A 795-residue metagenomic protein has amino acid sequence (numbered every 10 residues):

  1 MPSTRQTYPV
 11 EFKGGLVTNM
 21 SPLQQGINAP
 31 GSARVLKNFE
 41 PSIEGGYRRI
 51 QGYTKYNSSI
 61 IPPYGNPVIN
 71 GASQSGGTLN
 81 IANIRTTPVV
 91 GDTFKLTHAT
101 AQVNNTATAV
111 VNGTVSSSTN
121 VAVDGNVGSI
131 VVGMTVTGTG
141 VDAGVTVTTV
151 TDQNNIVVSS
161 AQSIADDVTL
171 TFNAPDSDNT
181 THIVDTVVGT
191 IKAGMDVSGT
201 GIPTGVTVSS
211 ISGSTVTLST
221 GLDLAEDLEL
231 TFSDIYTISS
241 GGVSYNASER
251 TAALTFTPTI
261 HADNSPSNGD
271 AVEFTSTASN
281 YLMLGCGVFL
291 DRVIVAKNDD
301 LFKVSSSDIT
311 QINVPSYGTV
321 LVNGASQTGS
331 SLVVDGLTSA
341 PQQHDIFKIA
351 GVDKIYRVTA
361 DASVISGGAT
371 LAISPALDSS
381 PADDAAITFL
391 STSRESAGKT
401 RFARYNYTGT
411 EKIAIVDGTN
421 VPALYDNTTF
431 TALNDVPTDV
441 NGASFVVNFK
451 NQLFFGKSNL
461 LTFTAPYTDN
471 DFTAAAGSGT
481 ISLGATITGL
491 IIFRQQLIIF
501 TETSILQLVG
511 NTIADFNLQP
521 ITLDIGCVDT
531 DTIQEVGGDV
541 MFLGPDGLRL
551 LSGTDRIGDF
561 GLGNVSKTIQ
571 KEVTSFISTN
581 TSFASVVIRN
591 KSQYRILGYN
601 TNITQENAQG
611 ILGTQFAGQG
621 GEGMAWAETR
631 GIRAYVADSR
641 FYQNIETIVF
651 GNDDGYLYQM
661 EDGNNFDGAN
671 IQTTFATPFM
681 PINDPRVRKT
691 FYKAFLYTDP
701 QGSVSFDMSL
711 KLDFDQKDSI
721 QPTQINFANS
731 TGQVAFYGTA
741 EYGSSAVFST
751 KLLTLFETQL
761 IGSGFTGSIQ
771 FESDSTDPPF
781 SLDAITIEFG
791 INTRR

Functional and structural regions predicted by a protein language model:
P2-V68, T78, S276-I312, S393-T408 (+3 more regions): Beta-sheet repeat architectures centered on beta-propellers
A33-R48, K457-F472, G510: Blade/loop signatures of beta-propeller domains
P67-S279, I312-Q327, D335-A340, I346-R401 (+1 more regions): Small/polar beta-strand repeat architecture
S276, N313, L390-S393, T431-V436 (+2 more regions): A short beta-strand motif characteristic of beta-propeller blades
A403-L433: Hydrophobic or amphipathic alpha-helical targeting/insertion segments
D426-V447: Asp-box/WD-like beta-propeller blade repeats and closely related beta-sheet repeat scaffolds
L497-T522: Surface-exposed extracellular loop regions of Gram-negative outer-membrane beta-barrel proteins
